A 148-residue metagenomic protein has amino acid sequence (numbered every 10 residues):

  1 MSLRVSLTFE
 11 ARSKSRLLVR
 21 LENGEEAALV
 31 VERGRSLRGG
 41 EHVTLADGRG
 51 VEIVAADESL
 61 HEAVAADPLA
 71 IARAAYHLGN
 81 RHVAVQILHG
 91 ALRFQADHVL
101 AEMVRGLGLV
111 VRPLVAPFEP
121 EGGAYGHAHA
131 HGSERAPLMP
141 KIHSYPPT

Functional and structural regions predicted by a protein language model:
M1, A66-L107, P146: Glycine- and charge-enriched low-complexity intrinsically disordered segments
M1, K14, L21-N23, Q95 (+1 more regions): Helix-rich terminal scaffold detector
L3-V5: N- or domain-start disorder-to-order transition segments that initiate the globular core
L7, I53, I87, F94 (+1 more regions): General beta-strand structural signal in soluble alpha/beta enzymes
F9-S13, N23, Q86-G90: Short, ordered beta-strand-loop transition motifs
A11, E41, D57, H82 (+5 more regions): Solvent-exposed, flexible loop/coil residues
R12-L78: Compact, glycine-rich, soluble single-domain proteins
